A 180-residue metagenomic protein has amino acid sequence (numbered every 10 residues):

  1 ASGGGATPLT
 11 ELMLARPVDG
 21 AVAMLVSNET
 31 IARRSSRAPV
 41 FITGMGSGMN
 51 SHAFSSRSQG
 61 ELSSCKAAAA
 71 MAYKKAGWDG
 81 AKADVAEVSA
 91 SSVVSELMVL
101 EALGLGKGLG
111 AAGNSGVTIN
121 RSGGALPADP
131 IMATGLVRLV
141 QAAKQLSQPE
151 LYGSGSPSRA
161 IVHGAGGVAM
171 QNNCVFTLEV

Functional and structural regions predicted by a protein language model:
G3-A67, M71, G116-V117, R121-S122 (+5 more regions): Condensing-enzyme catalytic core mediating Claisen C-C bond formation in acyl metabolism
V40, K66-M71, D84, V94-L97 (+1 more regions): Internal, well-ordered alpha-helical scaffold/interface segments that support domain packing or protein-protein contacts
M45-G48, D84-V93, G123-P127: A short beta-alpha structural unit
F54-S58, A90-A112, P130-A133, A169-T177: Short glycine/threonine-rich loop-to-helix capping motif typified by GTGT followed within a few residues by an Asp-Pro
A68-K82, E150: Phosphate/pyrophosphate-binding loops at sites that engage ATP/ADP/AMP, CoA/4′-phosphopantetheine, polyphosphate
A83, L139: Hydrophobic, well-ordered secondary-structure elements that form the walls of internal hydrophobic environments
V117-G135: Active-site cofactor/co-catalyst pockets and adjacent glycine-rich loops in catalytic enzymes
